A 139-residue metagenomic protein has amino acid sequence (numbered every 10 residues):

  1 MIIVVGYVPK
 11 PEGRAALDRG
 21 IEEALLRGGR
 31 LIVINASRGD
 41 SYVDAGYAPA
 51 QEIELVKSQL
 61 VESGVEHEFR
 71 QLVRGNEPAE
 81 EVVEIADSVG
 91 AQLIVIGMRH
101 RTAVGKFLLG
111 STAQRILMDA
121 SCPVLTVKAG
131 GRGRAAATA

Functional and structural regions predicted by a protein language model:
M1-A15, D119-A139: Intrinsically disordered or low-complexity boundary/linker segments at protein termini and domain junctions
M1-E52, Q59, S63-H67: Small/aliphatic-rich secondary-structure junction motif
N35-A36, L93, G97-R99, K128-A129: Short secondary-structure boundary segments
A48-I53, E84, L108-A113: Charged helix-capping and loop-helix junction motifs
E62-I94, R134-A139: Structural beta-alpha unit
I96-R115, D119, G133-A137: Glycine-rich, Arg-bearing micro-motifs that act as flexible, cationic patches
